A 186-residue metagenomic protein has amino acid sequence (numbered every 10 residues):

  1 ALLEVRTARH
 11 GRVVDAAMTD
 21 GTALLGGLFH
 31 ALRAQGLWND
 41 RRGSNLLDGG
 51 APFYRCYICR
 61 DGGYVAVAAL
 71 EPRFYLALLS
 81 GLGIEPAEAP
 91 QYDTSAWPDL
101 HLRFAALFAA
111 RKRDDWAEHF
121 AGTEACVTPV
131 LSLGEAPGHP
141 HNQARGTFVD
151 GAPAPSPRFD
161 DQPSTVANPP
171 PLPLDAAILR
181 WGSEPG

Functional and structural regions predicted by a protein language model:
A1-G36: Conserved anion/nucleotide-ligand pocket segment
L24-G186: Acyl-CoA thioester-binding alpha/beta core of soluble enzymes
